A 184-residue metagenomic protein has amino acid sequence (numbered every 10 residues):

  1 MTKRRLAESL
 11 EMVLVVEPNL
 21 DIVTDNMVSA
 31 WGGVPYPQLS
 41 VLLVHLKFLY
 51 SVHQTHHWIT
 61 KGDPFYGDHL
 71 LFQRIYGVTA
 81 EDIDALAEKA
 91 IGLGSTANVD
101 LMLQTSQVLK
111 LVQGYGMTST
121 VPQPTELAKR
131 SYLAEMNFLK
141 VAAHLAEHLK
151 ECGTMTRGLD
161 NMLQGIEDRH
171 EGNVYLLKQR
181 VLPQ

Functional and structural regions predicted by a protein language model:
M1-G32: Charge-dense, intrinsically disordered terminal/linker segments
N26-M27, H57-D63, G114-S119: A short small-residue
G33-Y36, S40-L43, K47, Q73 (+5 more regions): Short amphipathic alpha-helical segments with heptad-repeat character
L39, T105-D168: Acidic/histidine-rich alpha-helical segments that form the ligand environment of transition-metal centers
L42-W58, L86-K89, N137-H148, N173-K178: Long, well-ordered alpha-helical segments
F48-R74, S95-T96, V141-G158: Helix-loop segments that flank and shape redox-cofactor active sites
P64-T105: Conserved alpha-helical segments that form or flank metal/cofactor-binding pockets of metalloenzymes
E81, D160-Q184: Short, contiguous alpha-helical
